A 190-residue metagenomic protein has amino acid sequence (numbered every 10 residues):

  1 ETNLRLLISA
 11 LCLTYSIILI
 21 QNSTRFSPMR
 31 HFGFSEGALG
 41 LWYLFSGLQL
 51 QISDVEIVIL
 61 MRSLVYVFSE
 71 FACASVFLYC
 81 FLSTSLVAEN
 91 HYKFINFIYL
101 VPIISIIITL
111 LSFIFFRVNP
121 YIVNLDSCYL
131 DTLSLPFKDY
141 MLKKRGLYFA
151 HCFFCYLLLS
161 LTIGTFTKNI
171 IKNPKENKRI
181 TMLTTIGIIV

Functional and structural regions predicted by a protein language model:
E1-T14, S23-N124, K144-L157, I188: Individual alpha-helical transmembrane segments in multi-pass integral membrane proteins
T2, F34, K168-V190: Interfacial "cap-and-anchor" motif at the non-cytosolic start of specific transmembrane alpha-helices
S16-T24, T167-I171: C-terminal ends of transmembrane helices
F45, M141, G164-T165: Amphipathic, well-packed alpha-helical segments that form the structural scaffold of globular domains
F68, M141, L158, I171-P174: Generic secondary-structure transition motif, activating predominantly at the C-termini of alpha-helices
C128-G146: Juxtamembrane membrane-water interface segments that cap and precede transmembrane helices
F153-K172: Transmembrane alpha-helical segments in integral membrane proteins
